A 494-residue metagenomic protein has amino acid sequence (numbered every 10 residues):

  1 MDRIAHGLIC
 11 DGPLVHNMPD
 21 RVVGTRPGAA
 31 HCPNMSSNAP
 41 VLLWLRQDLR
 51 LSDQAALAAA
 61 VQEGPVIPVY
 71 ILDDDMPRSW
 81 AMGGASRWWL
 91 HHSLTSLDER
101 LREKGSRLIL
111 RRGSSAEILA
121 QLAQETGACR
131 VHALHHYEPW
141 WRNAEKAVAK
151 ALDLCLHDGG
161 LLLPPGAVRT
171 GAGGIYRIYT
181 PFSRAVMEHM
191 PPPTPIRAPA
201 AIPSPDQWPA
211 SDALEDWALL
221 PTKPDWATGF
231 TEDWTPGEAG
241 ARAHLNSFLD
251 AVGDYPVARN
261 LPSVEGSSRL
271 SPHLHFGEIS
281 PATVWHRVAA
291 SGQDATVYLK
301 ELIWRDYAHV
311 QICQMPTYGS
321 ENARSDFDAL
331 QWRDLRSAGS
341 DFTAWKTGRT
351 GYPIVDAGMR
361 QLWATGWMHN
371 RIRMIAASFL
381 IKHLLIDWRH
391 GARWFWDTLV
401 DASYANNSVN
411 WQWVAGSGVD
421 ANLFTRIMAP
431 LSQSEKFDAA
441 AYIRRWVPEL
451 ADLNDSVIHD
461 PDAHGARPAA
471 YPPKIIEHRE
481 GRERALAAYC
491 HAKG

Functional and structural regions predicted by a protein language model:
M1-D2, H6-I9, H16-V22, P27 (+4 more regions): Trp/Phe/Arg-rich N-terminal binding region typifying the photolyase-homology
P19, A81, F342, A469-P472: Short coil/turn segments at secondary-structure junctions
A56, S93, L97, A241-H244 (+8 more regions): Alpha-helical packing segments of well-folded alpha/beta enzyme cores
V66, R107, L154, D254-Y255 (+5 more regions): A general structural signal for well-ordered secondary-structure junctions
L90, E238, G348-G351: Generic alpha-helical segment signature
G173-A329, F437, A441-G494: Glycine/tryptophan-enriched, flexible segments
E265-V447: Active-site-proximal binding-pocket segments
